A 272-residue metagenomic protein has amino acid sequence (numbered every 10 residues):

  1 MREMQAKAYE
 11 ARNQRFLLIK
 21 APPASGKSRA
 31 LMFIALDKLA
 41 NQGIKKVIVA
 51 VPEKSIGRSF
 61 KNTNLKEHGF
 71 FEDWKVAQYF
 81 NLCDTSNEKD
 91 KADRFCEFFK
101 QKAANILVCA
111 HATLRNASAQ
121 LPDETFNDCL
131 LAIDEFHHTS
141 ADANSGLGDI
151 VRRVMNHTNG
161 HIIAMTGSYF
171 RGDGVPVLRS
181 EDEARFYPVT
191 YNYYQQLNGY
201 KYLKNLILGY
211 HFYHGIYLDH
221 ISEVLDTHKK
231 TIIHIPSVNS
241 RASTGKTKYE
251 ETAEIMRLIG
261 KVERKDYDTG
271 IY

Functional and structural regions predicted by a protein language model:
M1-K20: Conserved pre-motif I regulatory segment
N13-I19, K45, N105, H228-K230: Pre-Walker A (Motif I) flank of P-loop NTPase domains
Q14-I34: Walker A/P-loop
K20-P22, A50, H234: Residues at the beta-strand->loop junction immediately N-terminal to the Walker
S28-L39, G43-K75, T113, S237-G245: Conserved Walker A/P-loop ATP-binding site and its immediately adjacent core in helicase/helicase-like ATPase domains
G69-N116: Inter-Walker segment of RecA-like/P-loop motor cores
H111-T113, P122-I163: SF2 helicase catalytic motif II
G174-E263, T269-I271: Conserved interdomain linker/interface between the two RecA-like ATPase lobes of SF2 helicase motors
